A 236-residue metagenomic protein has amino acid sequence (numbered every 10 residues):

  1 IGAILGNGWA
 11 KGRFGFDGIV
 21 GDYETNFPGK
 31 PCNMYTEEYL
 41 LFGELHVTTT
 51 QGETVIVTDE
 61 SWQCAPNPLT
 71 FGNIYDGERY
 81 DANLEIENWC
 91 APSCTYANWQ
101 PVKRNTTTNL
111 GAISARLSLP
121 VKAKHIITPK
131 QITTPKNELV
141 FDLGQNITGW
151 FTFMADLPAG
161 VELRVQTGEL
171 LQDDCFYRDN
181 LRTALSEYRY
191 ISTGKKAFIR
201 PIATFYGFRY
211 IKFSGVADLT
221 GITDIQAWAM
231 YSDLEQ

Functional and structural regions predicted by a protein language model:
G2-Q236: Extracellular/oxidizing-compartment recognition motifs
